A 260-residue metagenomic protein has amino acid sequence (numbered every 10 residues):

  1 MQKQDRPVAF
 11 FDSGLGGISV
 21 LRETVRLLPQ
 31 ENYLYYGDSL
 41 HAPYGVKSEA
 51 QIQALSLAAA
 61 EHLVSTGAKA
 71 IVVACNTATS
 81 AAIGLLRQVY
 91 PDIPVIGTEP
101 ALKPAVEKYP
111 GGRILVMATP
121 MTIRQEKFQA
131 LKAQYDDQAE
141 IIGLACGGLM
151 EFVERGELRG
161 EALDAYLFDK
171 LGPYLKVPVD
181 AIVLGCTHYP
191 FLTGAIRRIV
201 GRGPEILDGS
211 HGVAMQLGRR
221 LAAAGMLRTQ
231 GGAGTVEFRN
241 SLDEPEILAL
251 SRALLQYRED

Functional and structural regions predicted by a protein language model:
M1-D260: Non-catalytic structural scaffold of enzyme domains
